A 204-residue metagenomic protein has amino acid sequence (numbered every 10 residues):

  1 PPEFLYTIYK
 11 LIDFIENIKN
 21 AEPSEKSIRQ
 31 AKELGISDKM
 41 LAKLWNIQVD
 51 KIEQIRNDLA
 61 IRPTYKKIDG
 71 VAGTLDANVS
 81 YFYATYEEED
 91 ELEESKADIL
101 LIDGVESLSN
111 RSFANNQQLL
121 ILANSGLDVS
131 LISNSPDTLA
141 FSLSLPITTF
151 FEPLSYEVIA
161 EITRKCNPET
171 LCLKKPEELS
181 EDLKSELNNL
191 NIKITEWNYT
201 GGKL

Functional and structural regions predicted by a protein language model:
P1-Y6, A42-I55: Short, basic interhelical loop/turn and adjoining N-cap of the next helix at nucleic-acid- or acidic-partner-contacting
P1-Y6, L11, E33-S37: Accessory DNA-binding and partner-docking regions appended to nucleic-acid-acting proteins, especially the terminal
K10-D13, N57: Residue-level detection of the helix-turn-helix DNA-binding "recognition helix"
F14-R29, M40-K43, I61-L204: N-terminal beta-alpha lobe that positions the nucleotide/phosphoryl donor in ATP/NTP-coupled carboxylate activation
Q30, Q48, Q54, Q117-Q118: Residue-identity detector for glutamine
